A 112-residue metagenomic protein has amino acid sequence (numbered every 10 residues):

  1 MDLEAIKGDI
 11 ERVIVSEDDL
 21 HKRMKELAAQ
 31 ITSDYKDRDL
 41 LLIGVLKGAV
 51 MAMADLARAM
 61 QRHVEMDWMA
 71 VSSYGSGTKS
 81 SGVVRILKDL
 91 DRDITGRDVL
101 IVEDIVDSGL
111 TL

Functional and structural regions predicted by a protein language model:
M1-L112: PRPP-associated nucleotide enzymes
